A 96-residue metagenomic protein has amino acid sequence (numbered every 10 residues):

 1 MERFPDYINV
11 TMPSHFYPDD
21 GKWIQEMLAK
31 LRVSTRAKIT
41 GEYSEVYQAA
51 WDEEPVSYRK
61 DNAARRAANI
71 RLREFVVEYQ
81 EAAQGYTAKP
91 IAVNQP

Functional and structural regions predicted by a protein language model:
M1-P96: C-terminal alpha-helical interaction appendages
